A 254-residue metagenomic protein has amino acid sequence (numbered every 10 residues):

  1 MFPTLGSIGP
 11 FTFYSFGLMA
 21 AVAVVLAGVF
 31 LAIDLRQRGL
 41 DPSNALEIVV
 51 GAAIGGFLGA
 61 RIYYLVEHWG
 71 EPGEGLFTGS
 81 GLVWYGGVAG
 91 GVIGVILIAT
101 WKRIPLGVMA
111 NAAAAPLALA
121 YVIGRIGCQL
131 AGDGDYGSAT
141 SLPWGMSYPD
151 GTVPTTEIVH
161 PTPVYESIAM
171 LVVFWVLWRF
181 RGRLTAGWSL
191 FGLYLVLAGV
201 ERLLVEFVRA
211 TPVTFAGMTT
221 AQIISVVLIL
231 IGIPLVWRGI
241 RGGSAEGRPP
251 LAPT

Functional and structural regions predicted by a protein language model:
M1-T254: A feature for loop-to-transmembrane-helix boundaries and adjacent hydrophobic helices in multi-pass integral membrane
